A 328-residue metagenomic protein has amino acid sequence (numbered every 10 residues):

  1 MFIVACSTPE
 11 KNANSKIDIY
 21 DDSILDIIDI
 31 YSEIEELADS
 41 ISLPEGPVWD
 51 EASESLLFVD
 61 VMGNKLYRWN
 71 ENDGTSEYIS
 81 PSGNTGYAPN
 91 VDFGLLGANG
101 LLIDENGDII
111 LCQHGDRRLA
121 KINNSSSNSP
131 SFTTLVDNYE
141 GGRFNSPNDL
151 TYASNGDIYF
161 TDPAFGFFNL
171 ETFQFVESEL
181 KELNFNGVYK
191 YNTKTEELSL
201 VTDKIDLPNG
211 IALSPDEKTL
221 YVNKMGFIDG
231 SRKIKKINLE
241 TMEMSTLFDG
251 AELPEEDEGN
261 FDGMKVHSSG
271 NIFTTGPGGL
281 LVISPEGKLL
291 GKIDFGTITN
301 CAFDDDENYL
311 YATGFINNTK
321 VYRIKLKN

Functional and structural regions predicted by a protein language model:
C6-N328: Sequence-structural signature of mature extracellular/luminal beta-sheet repeat domains, prominently beta-propellers
